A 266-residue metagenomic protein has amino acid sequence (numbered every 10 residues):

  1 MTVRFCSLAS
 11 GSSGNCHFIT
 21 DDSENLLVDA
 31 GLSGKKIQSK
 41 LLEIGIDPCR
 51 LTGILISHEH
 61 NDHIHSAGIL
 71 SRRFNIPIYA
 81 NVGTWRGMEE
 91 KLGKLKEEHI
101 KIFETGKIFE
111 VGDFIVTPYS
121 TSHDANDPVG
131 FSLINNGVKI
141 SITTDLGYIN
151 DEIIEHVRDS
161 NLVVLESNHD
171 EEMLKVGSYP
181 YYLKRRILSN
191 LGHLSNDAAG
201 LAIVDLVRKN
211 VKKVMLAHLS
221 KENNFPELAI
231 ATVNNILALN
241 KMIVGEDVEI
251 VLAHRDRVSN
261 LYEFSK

Functional and structural regions predicted by a protein language model:
M1-I44, V129-D145, L162: Conserved beta-strand hairpin/beta-sheet module of binuclear metal-dependent hydrolase folds, prominently
C6-H17, E59-H65, V116-P118: Structured catalytic core of nucleotide-sugar glycosyltransferases
V28-G31, L51-E59, Y79-V82, S141-T144 (+3 more regions): Active-site neighborhood of phospho(di)ester-bond hydrolases with catalytic His/Asp-centered motifs
K35-N81: Active-site metal-binding motif and surrounding structural segment of the metallo-beta-lactamase
N61-I64, R86-G87, A125-N126, I149-D151 (+2 more regions): Active-site environment of divalent metal-dependent phosphoester hydrolases
H65-F74, E89-K91, N224-A231: Metal-dependent catalytic neighborhoods of phosphoester/phosphodiester hydrolases
V82-G130, I134-G137: Metallo-beta-lactamase
D151-V251: Cap/insert and terminal regions of metallo-dependent hydrolase folds
